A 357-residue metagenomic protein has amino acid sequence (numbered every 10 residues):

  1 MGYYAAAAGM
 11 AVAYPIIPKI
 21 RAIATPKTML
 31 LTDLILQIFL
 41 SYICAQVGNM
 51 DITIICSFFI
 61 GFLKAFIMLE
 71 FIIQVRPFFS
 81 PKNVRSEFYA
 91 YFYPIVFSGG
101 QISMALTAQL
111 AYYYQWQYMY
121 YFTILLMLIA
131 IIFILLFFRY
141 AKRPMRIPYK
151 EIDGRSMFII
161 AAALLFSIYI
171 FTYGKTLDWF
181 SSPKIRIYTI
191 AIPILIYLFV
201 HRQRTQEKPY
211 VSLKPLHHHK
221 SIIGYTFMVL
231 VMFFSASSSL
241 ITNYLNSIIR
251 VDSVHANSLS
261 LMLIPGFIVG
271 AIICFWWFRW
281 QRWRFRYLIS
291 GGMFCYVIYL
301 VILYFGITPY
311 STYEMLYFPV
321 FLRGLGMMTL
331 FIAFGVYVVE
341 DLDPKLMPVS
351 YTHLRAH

Functional and structural regions predicted by a protein language model:
M1-M10: Extracellular/periplasmic helix-loop-helix junction of adjacent transmembrane segments in MFS-like secondary
Y3, Y14, Y210-H357: 12-transmembrane solute porter fold
A7-A8, F97-S98, I264-P265: Short hydrophobic/small-residue motifs within alpha-helical transmembrane segments of multi-pass transporter-like
A11-V12, Y42, Q101, I268-V269: Hydrophobic/small/kink-forming positions within alpha-helical transmembrane segments of polytopic membrane proteins
I17-P18, A22-G154: Helix-loop-helix hairpins in multi-pass membrane proteins, especially solute transporters
Q74-V75, L110, I170, L245 (+1 more regions): Hydrophobic alpha-helical interface/terminus motif in multipass membrane transporters
Y114-T226: Hydrophobic transmembrane-helix bundles of small-molecule transporters
